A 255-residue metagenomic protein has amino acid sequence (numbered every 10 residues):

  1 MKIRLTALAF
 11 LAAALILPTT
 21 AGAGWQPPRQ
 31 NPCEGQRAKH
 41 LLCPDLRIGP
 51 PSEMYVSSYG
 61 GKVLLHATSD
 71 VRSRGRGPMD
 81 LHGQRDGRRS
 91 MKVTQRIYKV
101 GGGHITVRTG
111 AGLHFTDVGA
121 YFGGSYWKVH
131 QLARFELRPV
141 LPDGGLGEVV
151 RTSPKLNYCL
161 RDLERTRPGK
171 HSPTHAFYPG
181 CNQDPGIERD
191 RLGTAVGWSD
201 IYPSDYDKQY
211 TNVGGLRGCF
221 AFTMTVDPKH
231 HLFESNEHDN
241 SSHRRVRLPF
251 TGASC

Functional and structural regions predicted by a protein language model:
M1-L8: Bacterial N-terminal signal peptides that target proteins for export
L8-P18: Bacterial N-terminal signal peptides
T19-A23: Sec/Tat signal peptide C-region and signal peptidase I cleavage site
G24-V71, R76-H82, A253-C255: Boundary/junction segments of secreted and surface-exposed precursor proteins
Q26-G35, H40, G77-H82, D143-R151 (+3 more regions): Beta-sandwich strand segments
P51-Y55, K62-Y126, E136-G144: Short amphipathic, basic-aromatic surface patches that mediate peripheral association with negatively charged
L132-A133, L141-L216, S254: Exoplasmic/lumenal beta-rich domain surfaces
F135, L216-V226: A short tyrosine-centered beta-strand micro-motif
